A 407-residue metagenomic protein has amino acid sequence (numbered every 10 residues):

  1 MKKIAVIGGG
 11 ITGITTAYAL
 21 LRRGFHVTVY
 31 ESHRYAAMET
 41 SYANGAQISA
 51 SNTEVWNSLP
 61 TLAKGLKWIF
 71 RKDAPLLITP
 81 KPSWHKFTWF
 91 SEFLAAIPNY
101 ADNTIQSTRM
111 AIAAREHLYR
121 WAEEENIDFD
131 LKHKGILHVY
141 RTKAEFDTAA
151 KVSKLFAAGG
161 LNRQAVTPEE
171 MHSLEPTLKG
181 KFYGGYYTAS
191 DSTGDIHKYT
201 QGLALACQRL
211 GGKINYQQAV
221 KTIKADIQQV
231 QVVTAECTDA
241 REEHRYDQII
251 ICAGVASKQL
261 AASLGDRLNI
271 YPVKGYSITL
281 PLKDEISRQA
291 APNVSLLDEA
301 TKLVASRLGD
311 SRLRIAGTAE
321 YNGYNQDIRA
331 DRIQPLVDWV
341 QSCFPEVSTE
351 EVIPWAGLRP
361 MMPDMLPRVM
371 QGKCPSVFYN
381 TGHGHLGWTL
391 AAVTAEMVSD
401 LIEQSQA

Functional and structural regions predicted by a protein language model:
K2-V29: N-terminal Rossmann-like FAD-binding beta1-loop-alpha1 element of flavoenzymes
R22-Y42: Glycine-rich FAD pyrophosphate-binding loop
N44-Q47, N52, W56-A95, T222-A225 (+1 more regions): Active-site substrate-recognition segment that forms the wall of the catalytic cavity or substrate channel
T53, D191, E320-Y324, V377-A391: Glycine-rich phosphate/pyrophosphate-binding beta-alpha loops
F87-A206: Rossmann-like flavin
V166-E170, L174, Y216-V230: A conserved short coil-to-beta-strand element within the FAD-binding core of flavoproteins
A392-A407: Internal hydrophobic alpha-helix adjacent to the cofactor/substrate pocket in enzyme cavities
